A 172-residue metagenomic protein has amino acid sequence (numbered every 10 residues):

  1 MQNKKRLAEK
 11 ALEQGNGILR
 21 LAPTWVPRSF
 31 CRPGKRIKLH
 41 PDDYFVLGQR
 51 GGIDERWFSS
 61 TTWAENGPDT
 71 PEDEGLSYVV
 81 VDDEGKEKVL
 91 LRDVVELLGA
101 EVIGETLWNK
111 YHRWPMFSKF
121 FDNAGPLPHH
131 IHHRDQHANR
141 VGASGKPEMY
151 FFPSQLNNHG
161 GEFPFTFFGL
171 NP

Functional and structural regions predicted by a protein language model:
M1-P172: Transition-metal
